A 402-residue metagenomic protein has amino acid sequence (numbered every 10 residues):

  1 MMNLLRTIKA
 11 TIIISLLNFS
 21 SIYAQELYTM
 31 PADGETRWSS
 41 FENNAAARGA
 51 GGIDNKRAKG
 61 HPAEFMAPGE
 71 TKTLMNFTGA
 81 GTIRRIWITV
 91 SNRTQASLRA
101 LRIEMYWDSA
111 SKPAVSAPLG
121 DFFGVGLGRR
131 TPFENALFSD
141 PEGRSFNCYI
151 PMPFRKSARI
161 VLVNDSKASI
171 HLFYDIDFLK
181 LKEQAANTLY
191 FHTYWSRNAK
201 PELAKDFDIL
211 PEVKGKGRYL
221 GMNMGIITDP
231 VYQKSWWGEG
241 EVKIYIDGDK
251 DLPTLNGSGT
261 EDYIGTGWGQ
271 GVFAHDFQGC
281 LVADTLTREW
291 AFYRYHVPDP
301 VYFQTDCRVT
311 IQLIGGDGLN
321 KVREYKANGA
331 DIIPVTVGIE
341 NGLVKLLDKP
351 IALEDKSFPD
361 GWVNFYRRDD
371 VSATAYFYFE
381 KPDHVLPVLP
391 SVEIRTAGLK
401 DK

Functional and structural regions predicted by a protein language model:
M1-T7: N-terminal secretory signal peptides that target proteins for export/translocation
T7-I12, K205-D208: Intrinsically disordered, low-complexity segments enriched in glycine/proline and serine/threonine
K9-S21: Bacterial N-terminal signal peptides
Q25-K402: Beta-strand-centric surfaces of beta-sandwich/beta-rich domains
